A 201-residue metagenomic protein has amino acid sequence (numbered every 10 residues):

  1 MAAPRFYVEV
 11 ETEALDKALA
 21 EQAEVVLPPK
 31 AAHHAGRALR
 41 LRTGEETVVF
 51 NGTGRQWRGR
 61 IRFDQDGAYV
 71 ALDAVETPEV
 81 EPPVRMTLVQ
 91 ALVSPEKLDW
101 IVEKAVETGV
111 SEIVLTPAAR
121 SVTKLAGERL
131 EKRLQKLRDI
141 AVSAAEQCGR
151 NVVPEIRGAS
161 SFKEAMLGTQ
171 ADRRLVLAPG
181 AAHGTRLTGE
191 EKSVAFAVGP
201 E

Functional and structural regions predicted by a protein language model:
M1-T77, E128: N-terminal positively charged helical leader segments and presequences
P4-R5, E24, E46-T47, A68-Y69 (+5 more regions): Structural motif
T12-L15, S160-M166, A182-G184: A short acidic, often aromatic-flanked loop/helix-cap motif at beta-alpha or helix-coil junctions that lines enzyme
H33, E96, H183-T185: Glycine-rich nucleotide phosphate-binding loop and flanking beta-alpha elements of Rossmann-like dinucleotide-binding
R42, Q56, Q65-G67, E81-R85 (+2 more regions): Short connector loops at helix/strand junctions that flank enzyme active sites, especially segments positioning acidic
E79-V176: RNA substrate-binding interface of SAM-dependent RNA methyltransferases
T188-E201: A glycine-rich beta-strand to alpha-helix segment that forms a phosphate/ribose-binding loop at ligand/cofactor sites
